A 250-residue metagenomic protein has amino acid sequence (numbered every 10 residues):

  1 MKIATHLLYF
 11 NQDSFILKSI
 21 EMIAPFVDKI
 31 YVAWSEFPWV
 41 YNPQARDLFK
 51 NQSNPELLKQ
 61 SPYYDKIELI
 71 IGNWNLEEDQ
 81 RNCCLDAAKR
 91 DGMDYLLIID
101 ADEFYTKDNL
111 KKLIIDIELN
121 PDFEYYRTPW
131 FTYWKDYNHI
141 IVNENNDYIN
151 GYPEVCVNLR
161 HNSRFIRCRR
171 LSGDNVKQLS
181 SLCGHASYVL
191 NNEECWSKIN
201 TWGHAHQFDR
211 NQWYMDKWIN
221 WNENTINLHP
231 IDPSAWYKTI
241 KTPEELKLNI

Functional and structural regions predicted by a protein language model:
M1-P25, V32: N-proximal low-complexity "stem/linker" segments adjacent to membrane-targeting elements
I3, I67-E68, F123: Short, conserved active-site loop motifs that form the nucleotide-linked donor/cofactor pocket
E21, V32-Y41, A186-S197: Short, solvent-exposed beta-strand-terminating loops
E21-D28, D86-R90, I114-N120: Short, surface-exposed basic-aromatic patches at helix termini and helix-loop junctions that form
A33-D94: Active-site-proximal specificity loops/subdomain of glycosyltransferases
E77-L85, F104-I250: Catalytic-site signature of metal-activated, phosphate-bearing donor transferases, centered on the GT-A/GT-A-like
